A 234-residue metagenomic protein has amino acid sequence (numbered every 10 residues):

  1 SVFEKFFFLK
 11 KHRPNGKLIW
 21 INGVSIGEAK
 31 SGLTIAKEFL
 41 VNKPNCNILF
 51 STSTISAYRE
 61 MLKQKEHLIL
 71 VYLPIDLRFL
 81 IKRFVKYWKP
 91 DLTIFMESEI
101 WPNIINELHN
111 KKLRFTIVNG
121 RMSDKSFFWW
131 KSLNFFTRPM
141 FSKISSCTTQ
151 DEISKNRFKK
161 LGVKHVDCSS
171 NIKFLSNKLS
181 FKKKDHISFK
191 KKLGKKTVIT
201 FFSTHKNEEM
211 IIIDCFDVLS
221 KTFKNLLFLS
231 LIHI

Functional and structural regions predicted by a protein language model:
V2-K183, T204-K206, L219-K221: Active-site and donor-binding regions of nucleotide-sugar-utilizing enzymes
P14-W20, K192-I199, E209-M210, K224-L227: Charged active-site motifs of nucleotide-sugar-dependent glycosyltransferases
K65, K190-L193: Alpha-helix C-terminal capping segments
L92-F95, I199-F201, F228-S230: Short catalytic-loop micro-motif centered on adjacent basic/acidic residues
I213-D217: Short acidic-capped amphipathic helix/loop micro-motif used as an active-site/signal-coupling element
I232-I234: Conserved small/polar residues in nucleotide/adenosyl-binding loops
